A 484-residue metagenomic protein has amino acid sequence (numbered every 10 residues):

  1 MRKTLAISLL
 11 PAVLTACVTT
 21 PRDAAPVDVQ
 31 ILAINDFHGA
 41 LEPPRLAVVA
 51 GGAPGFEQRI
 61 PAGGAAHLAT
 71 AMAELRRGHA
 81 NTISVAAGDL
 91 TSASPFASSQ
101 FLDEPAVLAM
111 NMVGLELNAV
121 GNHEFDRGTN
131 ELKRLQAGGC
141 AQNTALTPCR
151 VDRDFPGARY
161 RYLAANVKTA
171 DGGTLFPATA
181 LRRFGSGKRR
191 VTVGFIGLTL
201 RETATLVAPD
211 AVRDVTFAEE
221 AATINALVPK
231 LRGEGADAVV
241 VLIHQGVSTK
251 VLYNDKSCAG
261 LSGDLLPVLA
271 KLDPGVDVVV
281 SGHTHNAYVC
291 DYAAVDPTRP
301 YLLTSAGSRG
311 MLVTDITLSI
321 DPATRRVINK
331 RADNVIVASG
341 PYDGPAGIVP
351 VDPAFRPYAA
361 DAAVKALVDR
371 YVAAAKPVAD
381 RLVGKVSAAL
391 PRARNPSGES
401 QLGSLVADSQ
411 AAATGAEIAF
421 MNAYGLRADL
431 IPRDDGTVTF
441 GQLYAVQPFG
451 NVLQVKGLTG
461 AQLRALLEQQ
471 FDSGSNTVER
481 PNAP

Functional and structural regions predicted by a protein language model:
R2-K3, C17-D28, L32, F56-A65 (+4 more regions): Non-catalytic terminal accessory segments
A6-A16: Bacterial N-terminal signal peptides
V18-P341, P345, S397-S409, A419 (+2 more regions): Acidic, metal/ion-coordinating pockets
